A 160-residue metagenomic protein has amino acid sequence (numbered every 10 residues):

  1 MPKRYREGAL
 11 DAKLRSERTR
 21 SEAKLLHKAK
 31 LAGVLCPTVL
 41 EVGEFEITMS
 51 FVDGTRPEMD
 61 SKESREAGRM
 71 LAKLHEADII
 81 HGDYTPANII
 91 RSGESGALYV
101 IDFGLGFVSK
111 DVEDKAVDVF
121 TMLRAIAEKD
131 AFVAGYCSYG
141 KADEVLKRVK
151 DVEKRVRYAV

Functional and structural regions predicted by a protein language model:
M1, E41, S50-F51, D102: Residue-level recognition of conserved beta-strand positions in structured domain cores
M1-R20: ATP-binding glycine-rich loop module of kinase domains
S16-T19, S61, E113-A116: Short, conserved loop/turn and helix-capping segments at secondary-structure boundaries that abut family-defining
K24-V42: Conserved HxN/HPN-centered segment at the entrance to the catalytic loop of eukaryotic protein kinase-like domains
L26-A32, T55-G93, L98, V119 (+1 more regions): Conserved kinase catalytic-core helix
V42-E44, Y84: Short Gly/Ser/Thr- and Asp/Glu-enriched loop/turn motifs at secondary-structure junctions
E44-R56: Conserved short submotifs of the Hanks-type protein kinase catalytic core that shape the nucleotide-binding pocket
L98-V160: C-lobe/activation-segment region of protein kinase-like
